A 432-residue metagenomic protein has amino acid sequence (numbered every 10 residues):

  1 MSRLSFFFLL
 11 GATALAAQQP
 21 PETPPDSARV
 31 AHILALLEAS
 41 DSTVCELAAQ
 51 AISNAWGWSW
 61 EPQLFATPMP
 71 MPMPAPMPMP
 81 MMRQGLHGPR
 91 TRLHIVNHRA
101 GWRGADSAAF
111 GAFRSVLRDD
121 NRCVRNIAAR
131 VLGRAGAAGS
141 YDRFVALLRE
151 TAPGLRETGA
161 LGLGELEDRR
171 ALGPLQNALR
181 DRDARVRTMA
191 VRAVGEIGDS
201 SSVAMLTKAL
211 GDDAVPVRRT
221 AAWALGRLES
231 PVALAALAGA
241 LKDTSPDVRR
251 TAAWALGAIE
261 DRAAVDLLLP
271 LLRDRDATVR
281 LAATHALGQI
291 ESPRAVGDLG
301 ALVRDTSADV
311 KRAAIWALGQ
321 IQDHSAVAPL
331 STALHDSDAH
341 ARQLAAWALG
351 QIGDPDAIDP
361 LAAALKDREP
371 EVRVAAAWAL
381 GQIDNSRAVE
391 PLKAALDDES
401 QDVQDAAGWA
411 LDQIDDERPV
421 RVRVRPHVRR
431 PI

Functional and structural regions predicted by a protein language model:
L10-A17: Hydrophobic h-region of N-terminal signal peptides that target proteins for export in Gram-negative bacteria
Q19-W58: N-terminal segments that cap or nucleate solenoid repeat domains
P25-L36, W58-G85, I95, R103-R118 (+10 more regions): Amphipathic alpha-helical scaffolding segments comprising HEAT/armadillo-like alpha-solenoid repeats
S40-D41, D120-N121, T151-A152, R182-D183 (+7 more regions): Short inter-helical turns and helix N-cap capping residues of alpha-solenoid HEAT/ARM repeat scaffolds
A51-N54, V131-R134, G162, A193-E196 (+7 more regions): Core register positions within helices of long alpha-helical scaffolds
D405-I432: Terminal, low-structured helical/coil segments at or just beyond the last alpha-helical repeat
